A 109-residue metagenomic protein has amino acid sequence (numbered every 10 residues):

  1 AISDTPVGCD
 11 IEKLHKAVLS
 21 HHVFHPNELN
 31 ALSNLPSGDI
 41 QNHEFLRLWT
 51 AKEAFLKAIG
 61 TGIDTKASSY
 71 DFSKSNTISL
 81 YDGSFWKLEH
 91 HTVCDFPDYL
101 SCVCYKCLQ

Functional and structural regions predicted by a protein language model:
A1-Q109: Core catalytic alpha/beta fold that binds nucleotide/phospho-ligands
